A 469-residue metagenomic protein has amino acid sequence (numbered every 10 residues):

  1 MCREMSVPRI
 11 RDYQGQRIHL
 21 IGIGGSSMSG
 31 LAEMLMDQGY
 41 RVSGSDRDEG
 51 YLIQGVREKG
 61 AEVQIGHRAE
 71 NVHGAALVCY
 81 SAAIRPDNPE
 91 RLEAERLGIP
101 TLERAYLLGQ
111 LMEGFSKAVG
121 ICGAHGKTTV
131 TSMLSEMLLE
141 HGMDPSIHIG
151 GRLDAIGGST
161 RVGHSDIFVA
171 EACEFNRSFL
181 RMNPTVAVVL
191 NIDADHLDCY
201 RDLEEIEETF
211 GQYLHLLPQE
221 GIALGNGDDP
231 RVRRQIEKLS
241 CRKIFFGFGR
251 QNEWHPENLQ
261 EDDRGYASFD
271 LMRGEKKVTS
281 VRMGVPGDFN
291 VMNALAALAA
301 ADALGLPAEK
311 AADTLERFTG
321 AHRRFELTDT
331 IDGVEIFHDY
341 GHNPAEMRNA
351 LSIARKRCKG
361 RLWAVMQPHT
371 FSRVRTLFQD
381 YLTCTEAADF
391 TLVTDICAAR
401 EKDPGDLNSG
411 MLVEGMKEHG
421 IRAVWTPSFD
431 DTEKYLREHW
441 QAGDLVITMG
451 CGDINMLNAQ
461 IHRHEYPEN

Functional and structural regions predicted by a protein language model:
M1-E103, L107, P230, E257-N258 (+3 more regions): N-terminal leader/targeting and accessory segments in enzymes
R9-H19, S27, M34-Q38, F115 (+3 more regions): Nucleotide phosphate-binding/pyrophosphate-handling subdomain across enzymes that bind or process nucleotide phosphates
R9-R11, M34-D37, R57, N71 (+6 more regions): Phosphate-binding loop of NTP-binding sites
I18-L20, V78, V119, P145 (+3 more regions): Conserved hydrophobic helix-helix packing surfaces used for dimerization/oligomerization
Y40-R47, A223-G227, A364-Q367, A388-A398: Short internal beta-strands
S45-D46, Q64-H67, L102-G109, H148-G151 (+4 more regions): Beta-strand->loop->alpha-helix junctions that form or flank phosphate-binding loops in nucleotide-handling enzymes
V72-L77, D166, A442-D444: Short acidic/histidine-rich motifs immediately flanking catalytic phosphotransfer sites in two-component signaling
L382-A442: C-terminal helical cap/extension that packs against the catalytic core of soluble nucleotide-cofactor enzymes
